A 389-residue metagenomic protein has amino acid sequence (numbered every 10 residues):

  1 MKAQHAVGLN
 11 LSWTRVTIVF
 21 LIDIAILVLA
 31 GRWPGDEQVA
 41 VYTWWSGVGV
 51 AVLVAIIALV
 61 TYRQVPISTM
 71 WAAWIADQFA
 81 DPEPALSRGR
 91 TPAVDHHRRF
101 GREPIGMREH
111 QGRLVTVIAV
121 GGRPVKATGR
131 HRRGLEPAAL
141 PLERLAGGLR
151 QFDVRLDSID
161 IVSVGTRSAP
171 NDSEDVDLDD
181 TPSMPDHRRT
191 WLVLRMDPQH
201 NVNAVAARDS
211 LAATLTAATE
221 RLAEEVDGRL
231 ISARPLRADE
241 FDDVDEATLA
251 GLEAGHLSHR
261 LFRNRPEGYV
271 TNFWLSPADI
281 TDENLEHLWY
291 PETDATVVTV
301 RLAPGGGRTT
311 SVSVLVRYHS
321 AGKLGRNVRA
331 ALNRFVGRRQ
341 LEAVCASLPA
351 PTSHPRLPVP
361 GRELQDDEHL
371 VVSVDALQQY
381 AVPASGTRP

Functional and structural regions predicted by a protein language model:
M1, V52-I56, R113, H319 (+1 more regions): Polar low-complexity intrinsically disordered regions
M1-R90: N-terminal alpha-helical membrane-insertion module
S46, A93-D95, N201: Amphipathic, alpha-helical segments enriched in basic
A51-R150, R167: N-terminal topogenic membrane-targeting module
I105-M107, D160-T166, E174-T181, T293-G306: Short amphipathic beta-strand and strand-loop transition segments with alternating hydrophobic
P124-R229: An amphipathic, basic-hydrophobic helix/alpha-beta surface used to engage anionic, phosphate-rich ligands or surfaces
T181-P389: Membrane-proximal, solvent-exposed terminal domains/tails of membrane-associated proteins
